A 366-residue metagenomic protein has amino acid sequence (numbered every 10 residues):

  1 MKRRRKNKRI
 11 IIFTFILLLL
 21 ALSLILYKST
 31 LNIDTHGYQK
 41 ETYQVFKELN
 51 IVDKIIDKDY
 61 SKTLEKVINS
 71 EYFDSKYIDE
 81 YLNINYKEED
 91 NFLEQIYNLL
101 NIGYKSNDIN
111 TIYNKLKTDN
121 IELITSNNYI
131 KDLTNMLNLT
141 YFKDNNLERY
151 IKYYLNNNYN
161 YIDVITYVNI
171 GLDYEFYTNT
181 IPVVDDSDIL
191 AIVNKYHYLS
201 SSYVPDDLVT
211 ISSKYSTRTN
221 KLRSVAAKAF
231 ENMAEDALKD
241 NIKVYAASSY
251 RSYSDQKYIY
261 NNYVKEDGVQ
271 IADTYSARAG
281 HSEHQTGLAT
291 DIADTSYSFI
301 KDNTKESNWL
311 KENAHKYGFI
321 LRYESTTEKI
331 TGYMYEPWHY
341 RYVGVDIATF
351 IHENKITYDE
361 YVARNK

Functional and structural regions predicted by a protein language model:
K2-I11, S23-S248, Y253-K366: Extracytoplasmic cell-surface/polysaccharide-interacting catalytic and binding patches
F15-L22: Core hydrophobic alpha-helical transmembrane segments of single-pass membrane proteins
